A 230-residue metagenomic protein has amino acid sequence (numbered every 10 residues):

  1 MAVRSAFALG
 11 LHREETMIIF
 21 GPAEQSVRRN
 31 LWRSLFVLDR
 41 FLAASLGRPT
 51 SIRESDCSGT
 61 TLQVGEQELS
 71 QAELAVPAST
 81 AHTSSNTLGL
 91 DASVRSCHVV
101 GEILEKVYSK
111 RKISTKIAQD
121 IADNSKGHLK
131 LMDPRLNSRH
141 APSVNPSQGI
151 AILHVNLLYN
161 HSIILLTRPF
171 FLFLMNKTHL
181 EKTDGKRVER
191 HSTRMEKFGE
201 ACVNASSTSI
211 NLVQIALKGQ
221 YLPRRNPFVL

Functional and structural regions predicted by a protein language model:
M1-D56, S79-L131, P142-L230: Extended, leucine-rich alpha-helical cores of fungal transcription factors
T61, G65-L69: Conserved, structured regulatory domains from eukaryotic proteins
L69-P77: A short, charged helix-loop
E73-L74, L136-P142, A151: Extended glycan-interaction surfaces of carbohydrate-active proteins
